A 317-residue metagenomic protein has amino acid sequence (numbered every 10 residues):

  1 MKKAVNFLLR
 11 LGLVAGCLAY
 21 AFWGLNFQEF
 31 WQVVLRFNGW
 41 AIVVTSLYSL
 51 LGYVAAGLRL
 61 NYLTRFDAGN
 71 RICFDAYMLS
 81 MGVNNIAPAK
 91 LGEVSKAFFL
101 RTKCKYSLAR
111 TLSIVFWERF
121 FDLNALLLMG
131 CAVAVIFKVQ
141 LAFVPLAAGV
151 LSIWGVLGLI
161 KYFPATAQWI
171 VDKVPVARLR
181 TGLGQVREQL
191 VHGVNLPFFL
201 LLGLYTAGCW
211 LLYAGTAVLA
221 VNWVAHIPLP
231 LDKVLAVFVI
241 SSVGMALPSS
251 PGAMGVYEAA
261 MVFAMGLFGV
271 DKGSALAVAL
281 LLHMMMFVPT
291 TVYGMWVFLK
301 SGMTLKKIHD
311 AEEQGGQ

Functional and structural regions predicted by a protein language model:
M1-M78, I136-A246, A279-L280, M285-Q317: Predominantly cytoplasmic-facing regulatory/coupling regions of multi-pass membrane proteins
I72-D75, E93-V94, Y106-R119, V270-L281: Membrane-interface alpha-helices at helix entry/exit sites of multi-pass transporters
M78-S95, T102: Short intracellular "coupling" helices and adjacent cytoplasmic loop segments at the cytosolic face of multi-pass
V83-A87, L112-A134, A277-V292: Membrane-embedded alpha-helical segments of transport systems, primarily multispan ion/solute transporters
V83-P88, F238-M254, E258: Transmembrane alpha-helix interface/packing and boundary motifs in multi-pass membrane proteins, characterized by
L91-A97, V256-M261: Transmembrane helix boundary and interhelical loop/hinge segments in multi-pass membrane proteins
L100-S107, A259-S274: Interfacial segments of multi-pass membrane proteins
